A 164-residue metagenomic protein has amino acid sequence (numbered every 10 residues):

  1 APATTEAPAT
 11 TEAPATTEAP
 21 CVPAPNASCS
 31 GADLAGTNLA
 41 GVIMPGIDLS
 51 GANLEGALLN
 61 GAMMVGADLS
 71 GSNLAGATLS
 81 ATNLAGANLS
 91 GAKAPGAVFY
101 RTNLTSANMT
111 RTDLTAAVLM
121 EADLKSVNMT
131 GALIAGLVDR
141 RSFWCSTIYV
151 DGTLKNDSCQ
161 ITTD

Functional and structural regions predicted by a protein language model:
P2-T17: Extracellular mucin-like PTS domains
T16-D164: Tandem repeat scaffolds
